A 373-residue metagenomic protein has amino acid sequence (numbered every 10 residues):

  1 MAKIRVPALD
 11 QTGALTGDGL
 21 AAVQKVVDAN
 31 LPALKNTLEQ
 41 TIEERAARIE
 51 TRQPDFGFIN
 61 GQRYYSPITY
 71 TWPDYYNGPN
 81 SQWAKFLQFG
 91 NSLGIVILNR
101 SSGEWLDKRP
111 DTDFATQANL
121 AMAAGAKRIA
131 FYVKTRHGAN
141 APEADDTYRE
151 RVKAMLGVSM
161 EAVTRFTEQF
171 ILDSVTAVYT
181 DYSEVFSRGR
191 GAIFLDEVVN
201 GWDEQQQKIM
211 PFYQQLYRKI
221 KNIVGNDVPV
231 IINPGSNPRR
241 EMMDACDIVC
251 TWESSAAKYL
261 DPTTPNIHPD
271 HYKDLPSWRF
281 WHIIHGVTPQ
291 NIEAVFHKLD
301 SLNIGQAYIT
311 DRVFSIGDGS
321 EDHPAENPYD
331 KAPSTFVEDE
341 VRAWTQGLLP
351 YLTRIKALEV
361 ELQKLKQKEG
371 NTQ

Functional and structural regions predicted by a protein language model:
M1-A2, N371-Q373: Short, solvent-exposed mixed-charge patches
M1-E43, A47: Short, low-complexity N-terminal tether/leader segments at secretion or assembly junctions of large, surface-exposed
A2-K3, E361-K364: Polycationic, low-complexity disordered segments in secreted or periplasmic proteins
P7, Q24-D28, K153, S159 (+2 more regions): N-terminal non-cleavable signal-anchor helices
R52-I355: Glycan-processing catalytic domains of CAZymes
